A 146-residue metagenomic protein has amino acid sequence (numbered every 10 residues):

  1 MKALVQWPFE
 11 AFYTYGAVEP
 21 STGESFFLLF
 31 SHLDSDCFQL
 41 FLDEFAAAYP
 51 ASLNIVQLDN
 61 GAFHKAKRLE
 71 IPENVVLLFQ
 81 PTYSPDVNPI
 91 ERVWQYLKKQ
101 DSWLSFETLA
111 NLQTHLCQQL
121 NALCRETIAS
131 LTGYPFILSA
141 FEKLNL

Functional and structural regions predicted by a protein language model:
M1-S35, Q39, D43, L138-F141 (+1 more regions): Extended, low-complexity cationic-aromatic segments
M1-W7, E73-R92: RNase H-like polynucleotidyl transferase catalytic core
G16-A17, G23, L42, D59 (+3 more regions): Mobile genetic element proteins and their domesticated derivatives, centered on retroelements and DNA transposons
A47-A48, L77-F79, Y96: Single, function-defining residue in the core of a domain
Y49-L53, E73: A structural signal for short coil/turn segments at secondary-structure junctions
S52-H64, N88: Acidic/histidine-rich, metal-coordinating catalytic segments
A66-E73: Short, aromatic/basic amphipathic alpha-helical patches
E91-L146: C-terminal anion-handling pockets and recognition modules
